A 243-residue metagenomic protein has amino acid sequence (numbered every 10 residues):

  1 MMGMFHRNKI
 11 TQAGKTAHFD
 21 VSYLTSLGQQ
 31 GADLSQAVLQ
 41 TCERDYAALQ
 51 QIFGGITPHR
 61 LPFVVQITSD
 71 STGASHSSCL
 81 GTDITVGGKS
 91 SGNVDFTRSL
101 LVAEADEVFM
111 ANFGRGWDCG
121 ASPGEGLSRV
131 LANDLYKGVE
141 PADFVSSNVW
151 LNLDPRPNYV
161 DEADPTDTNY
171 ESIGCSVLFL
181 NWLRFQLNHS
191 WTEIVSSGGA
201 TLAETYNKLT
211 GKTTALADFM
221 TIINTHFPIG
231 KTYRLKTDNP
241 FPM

Functional and structural regions predicted by a protein language model:
M1-M2, H6-A105, F109-C119, L131 (+1 more regions): Zn2+-dependent metallopeptidase catalytic core
S35, V160-Y170, N181, V195 (+1 more regions): Active-site rim elements
C42, A121-G124, S172-S176, L187 (+1 more regions): Active-site-proximal structural scaffolding
D45, D118-D167: Post-HExxH zinc-binding segment in Zn-dependent metallohydrolases
A48-Q50, L131-Y136, N181-Q186: Well-ordered alpha-helical scaffold segments within catalytic/enzyme domains
I56-P58, W117, Y136-D143, Q186-T192: Structural helix-adjacent loops and short alpha-helical linkers that scaffold large soluble proteins
A105-F113, S128, S172-W191: Alpha-helical scaffold elements that line and support the substrate/ligand-binding pocket of soluble hydrolases
A200-M243: Beta/coil-rich, acidic/histidine-enriched accessory regions frequently appended to metallopeptidases
